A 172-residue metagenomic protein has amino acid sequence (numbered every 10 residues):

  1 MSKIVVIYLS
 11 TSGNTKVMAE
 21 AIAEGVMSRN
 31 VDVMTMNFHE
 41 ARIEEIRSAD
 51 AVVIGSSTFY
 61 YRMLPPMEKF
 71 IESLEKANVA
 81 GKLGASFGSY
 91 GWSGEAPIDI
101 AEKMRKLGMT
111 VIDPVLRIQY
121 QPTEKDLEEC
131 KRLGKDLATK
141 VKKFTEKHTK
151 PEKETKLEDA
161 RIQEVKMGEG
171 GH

Functional and structural regions predicted by a protein language model:
S2-I4, N14-V17, A21-M34, F38-A41 (+1 more regions): FMN-binding flavodoxin-like domain, especially the glycine-rich phosphate-binding loop
Y8-S12: Aromatic-flanked redox-active Cys/Sec active sites in thiol-based oxidoreductases, especially the WC-centered
